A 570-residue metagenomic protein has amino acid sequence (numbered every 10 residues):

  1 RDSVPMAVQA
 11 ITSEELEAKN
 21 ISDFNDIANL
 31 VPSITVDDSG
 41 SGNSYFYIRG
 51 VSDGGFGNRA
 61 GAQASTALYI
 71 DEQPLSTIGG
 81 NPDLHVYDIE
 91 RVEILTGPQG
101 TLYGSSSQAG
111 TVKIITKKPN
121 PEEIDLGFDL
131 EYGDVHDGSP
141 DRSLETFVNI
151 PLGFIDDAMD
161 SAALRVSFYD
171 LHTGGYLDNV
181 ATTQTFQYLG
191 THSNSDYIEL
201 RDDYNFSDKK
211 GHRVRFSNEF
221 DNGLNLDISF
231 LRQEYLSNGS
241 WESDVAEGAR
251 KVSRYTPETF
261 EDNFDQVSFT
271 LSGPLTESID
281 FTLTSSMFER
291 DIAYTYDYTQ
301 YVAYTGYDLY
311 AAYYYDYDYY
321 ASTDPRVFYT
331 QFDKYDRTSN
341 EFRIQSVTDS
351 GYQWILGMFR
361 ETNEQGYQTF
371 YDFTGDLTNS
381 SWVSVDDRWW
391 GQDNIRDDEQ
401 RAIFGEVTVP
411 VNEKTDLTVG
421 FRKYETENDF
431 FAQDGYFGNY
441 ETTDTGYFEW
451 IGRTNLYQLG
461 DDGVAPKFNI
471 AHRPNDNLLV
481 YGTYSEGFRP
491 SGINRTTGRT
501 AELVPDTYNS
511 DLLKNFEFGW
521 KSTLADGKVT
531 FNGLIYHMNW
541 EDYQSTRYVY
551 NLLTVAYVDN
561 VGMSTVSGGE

Functional and structural regions predicted by a protein language model:
N25, N29-Q73: Extracytoplasmic beta-strand/coil segments of soluble accessory domains associated with Gram-negative outer-membrane
Y45-Y47, Y69, P82, I94 (+2 more regions): N-terminal periplasmic accessory domains that precede and gate Gram-negative outer-membrane beta-barrel machines
N58-R59, S65-T66, D71-P98, T146: Short acidic/polar hinge/loop motifs at secondary-structure boundaries that mediate gating or recognition
G127, H136-N238, N263-V267, D336 (+5 more regions): Transmembrane beta-barrel wall of Gram-negative outer-membrane proteins
E145, T270-P274, S278-Y298, R473 (+2 more regions): Membrane-embedded beta-barrel scaffold of Gram-negative outer-membrane proteins
L177-D203, N238-Y255, D297-T330, F370-D393 (+3 more regions): Solvent-exposed loop segments that connect transmembrane elements
N194-I355, R360-N363, T530-N532: Outer-membrane beta-barrel domain signature, strongest for Gram-negative TonB-dependent receptors and also present
S217-N222, I344-V347, M358-E361, N394-M538: Structural signature of Gram-negative outer-membrane beta-barrels, strongest in the C-terminal barrel of TonB-dependent
